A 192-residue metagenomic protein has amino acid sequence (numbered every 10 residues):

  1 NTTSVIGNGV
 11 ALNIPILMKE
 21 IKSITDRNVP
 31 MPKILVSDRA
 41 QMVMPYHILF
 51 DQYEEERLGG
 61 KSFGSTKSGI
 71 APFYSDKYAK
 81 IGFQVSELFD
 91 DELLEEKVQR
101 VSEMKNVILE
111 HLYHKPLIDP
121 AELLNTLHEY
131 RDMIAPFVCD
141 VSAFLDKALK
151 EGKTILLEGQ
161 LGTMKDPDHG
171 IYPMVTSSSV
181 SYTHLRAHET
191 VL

Functional and structural regions predicted by a protein language model:
N1-T3: Residues that scaffold, gate, or flank divalent-cation-dependent active/transport sites
V5-I16: N-terminal phosphate-binding loop and adjacent alpha-helix
V10-L12, K22, Q41-V43, Q160-T163 (+1 more regions): Short, glycine-/Ser/Thr-/acidic-enriched flexible segments
N13, S177-S181: Catalytic-loop motifs flanking and including active-site residues across diverse enzymes
L17, I21-A143, I155: Internal alpha/beta core interface subdomains
I70, E158, A187: Single, functionally critical "micro-switch" positions that shape active/binding sites and transmembrane helices
S142, D146-D168, Y172-S178: Acidic catalytic cores of enzymes that act on phosphate-bearing nucleotides/polynucleotides
H184-L192: Single conserved hydrophobic/aromatic residue that forms the stacking wall/gate of nucleotide- or nucleobase-binding
